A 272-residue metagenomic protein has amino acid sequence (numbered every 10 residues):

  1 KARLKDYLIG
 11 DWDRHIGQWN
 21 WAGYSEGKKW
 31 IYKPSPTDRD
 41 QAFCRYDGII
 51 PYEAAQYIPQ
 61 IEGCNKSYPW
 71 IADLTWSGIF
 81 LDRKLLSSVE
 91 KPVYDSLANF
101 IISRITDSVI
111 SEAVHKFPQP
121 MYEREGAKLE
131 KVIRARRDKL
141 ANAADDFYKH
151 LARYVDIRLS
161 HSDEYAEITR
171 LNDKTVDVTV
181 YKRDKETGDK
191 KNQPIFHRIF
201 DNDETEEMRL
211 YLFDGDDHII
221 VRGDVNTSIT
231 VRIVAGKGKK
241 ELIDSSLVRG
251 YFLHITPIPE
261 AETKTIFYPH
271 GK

Functional and structural regions predicted by a protein language model:
K1-R14: Conserved kinase catalytic-core helix
R14-I16, T205: Extracytoplasmic
I16-Y24: Catalytic-loop signature of eukaryotic-like protein kinases
G23-H197, N202-R209, G215-R232, K237-K272: C-terminal catalytic region of ATP-dependent kinase domains
